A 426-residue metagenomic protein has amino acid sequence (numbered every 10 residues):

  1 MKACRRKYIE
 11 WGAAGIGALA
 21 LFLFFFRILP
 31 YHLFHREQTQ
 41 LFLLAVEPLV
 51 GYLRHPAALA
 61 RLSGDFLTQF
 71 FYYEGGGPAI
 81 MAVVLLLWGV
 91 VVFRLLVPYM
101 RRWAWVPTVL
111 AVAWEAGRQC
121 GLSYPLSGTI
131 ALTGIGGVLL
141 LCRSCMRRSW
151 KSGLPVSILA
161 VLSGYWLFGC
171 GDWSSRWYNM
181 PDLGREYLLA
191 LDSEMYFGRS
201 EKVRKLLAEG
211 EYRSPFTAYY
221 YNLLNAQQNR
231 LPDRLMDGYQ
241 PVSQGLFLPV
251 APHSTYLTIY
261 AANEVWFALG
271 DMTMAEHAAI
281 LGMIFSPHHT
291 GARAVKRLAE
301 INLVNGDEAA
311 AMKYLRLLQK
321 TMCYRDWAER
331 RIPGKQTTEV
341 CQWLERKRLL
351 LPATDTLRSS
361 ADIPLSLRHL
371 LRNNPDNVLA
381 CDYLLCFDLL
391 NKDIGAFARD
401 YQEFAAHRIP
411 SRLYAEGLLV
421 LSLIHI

Functional and structural regions predicted by a protein language model:
M1-L21: Start-transfer (signal-anchor) and selected internal transmembrane alpha helices of multi-pass inner/ER membrane
F26-L67, F71-G77: Membrane-interface coil-to-helix junctions
H35, L53-A57, P107-C145, F168-W173: Membrane-interface micro-motifs in multi-pass membrane enzymes
V83-Y99, W114, G137-R143: Transmembrane-helix motifs of polytopic, lipid-linked glycan transferases
L96-W114, K151-G153: Transmembrane-helix signature of polytopic, membrane-embedded enzymes that assemble or transfer cell-envelope glycans
P155-D172, R176-D182: Internal/C-terminal transmembrane anchor helices
W177-R348, R372-N373, N377-N391: Soluble catalytic regions of membrane-associated enzymes that act on cell-envelope and secretory-pathway components
I424-I426: Conserved small/polar residues in nucleotide/adenosyl-binding loops
